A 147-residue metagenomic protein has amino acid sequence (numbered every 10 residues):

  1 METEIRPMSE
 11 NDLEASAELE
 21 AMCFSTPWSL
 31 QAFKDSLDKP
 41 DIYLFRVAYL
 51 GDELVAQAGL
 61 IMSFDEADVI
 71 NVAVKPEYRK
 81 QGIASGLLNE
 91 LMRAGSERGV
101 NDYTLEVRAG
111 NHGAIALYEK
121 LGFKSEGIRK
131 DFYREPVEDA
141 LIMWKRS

Functional and structural regions predicted by a protein language model:
P7-E77, L88-E90, A94, R98 (+2 more regions): Acetyl-CoA-dependent GNAT
S9, K75, R79, E106-G110 (+1 more regions): Residue-level recognition of the GNAT/N-acetyltransferase active site
V69, D102-V107: Conserved hydrophobic beta-strand within the GNAT/NAT acetyltransferase core sheet that lines the active-site cleft
K80-R93, A116-K120: Conserved acetyl-CoA-binding loop-helix of GNAT-fold acetyltransferases
L88, N111-A114, D131-P136: Short glycine/proline-centered loop/turn elements that form peptide/ligand docking sites
E106, K124-A140: Conserved catalytic-core motifs of GNAT/GCN5-like acyltransferases
D139-S147: Terminal substrate-recognition subdomain of acyl/acetyltransferases
